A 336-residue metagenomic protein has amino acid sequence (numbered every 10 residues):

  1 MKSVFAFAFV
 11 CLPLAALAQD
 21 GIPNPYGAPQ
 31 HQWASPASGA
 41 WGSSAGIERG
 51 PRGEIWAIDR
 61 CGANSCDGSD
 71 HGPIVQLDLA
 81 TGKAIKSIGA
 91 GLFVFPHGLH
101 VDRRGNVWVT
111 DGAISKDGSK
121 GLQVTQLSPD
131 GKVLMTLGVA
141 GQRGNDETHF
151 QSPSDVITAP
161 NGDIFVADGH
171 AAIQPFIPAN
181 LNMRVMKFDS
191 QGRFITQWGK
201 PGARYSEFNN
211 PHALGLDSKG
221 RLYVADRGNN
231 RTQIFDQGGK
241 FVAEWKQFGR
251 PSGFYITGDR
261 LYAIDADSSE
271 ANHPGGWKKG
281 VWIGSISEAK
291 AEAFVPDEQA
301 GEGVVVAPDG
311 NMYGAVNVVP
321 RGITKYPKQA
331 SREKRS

Functional and structural regions predicted by a protein language model:
M1-V4: Positively charged n-region of N-terminal signal peptides that target proteins for export
A6-A15: Bacterial N-terminal signal peptides
L17-S336: Sequence-structural signature of mature extracellular/luminal beta-sheet repeat domains, prominently beta-propellers
